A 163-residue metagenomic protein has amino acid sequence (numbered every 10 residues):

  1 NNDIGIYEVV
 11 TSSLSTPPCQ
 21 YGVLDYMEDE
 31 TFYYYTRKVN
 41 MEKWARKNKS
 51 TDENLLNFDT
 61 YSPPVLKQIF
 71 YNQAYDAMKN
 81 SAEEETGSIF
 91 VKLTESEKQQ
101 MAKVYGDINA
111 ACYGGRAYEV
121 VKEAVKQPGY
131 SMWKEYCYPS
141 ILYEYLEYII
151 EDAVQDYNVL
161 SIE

Functional and structural regions predicted by a protein language model:
N1-K38: Conserved beta-sheet core of the metallophosphoesterase superfamily
C19-G22, A45-K49: Short conserved micro-motifs at the rims of enzyme active sites and ligand-binding pockets
V39-A45: Extended charged low-complexity segments that act as oligomerization/scaffolding linkers
R46-E163: Non-catalytic terminal accessory segments
